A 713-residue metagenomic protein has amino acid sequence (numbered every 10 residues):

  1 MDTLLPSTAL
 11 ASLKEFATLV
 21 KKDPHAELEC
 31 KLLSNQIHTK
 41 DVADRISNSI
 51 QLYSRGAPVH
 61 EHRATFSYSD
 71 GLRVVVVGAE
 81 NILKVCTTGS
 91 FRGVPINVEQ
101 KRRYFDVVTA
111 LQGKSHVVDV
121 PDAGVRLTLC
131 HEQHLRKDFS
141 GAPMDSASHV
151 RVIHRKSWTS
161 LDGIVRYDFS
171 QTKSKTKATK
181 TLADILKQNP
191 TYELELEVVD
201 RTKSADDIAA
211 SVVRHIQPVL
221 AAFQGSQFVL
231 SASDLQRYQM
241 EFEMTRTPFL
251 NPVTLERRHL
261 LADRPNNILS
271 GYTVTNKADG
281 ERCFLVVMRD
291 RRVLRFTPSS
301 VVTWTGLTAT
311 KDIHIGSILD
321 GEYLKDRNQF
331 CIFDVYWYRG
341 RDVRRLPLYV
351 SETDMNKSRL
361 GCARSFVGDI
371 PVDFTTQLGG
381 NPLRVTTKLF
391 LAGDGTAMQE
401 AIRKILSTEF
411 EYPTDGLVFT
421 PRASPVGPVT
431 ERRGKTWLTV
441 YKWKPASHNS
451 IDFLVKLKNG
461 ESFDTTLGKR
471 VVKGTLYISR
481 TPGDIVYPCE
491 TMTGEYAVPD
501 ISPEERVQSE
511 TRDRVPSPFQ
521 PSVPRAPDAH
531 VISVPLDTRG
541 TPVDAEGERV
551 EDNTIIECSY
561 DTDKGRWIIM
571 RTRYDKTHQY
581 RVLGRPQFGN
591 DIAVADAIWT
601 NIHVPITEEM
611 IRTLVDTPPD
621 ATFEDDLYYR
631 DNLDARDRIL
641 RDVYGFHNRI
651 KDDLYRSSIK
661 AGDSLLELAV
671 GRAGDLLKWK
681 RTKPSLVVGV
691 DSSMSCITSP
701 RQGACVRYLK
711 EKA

Functional and structural regions predicted by a protein language model:
M1-T247: Phosphate-end processing signature that detects enzymes handling 5′-triphosphorylated RNA and polyphosphate
A26-C30, N81-R92, E99-A110, T247-S299 (+1 more regions): Nucleic-acid 5′ end/cap handling module spanning
R289-D326: Conserved loop->alpha-helix
G321-E322, C331-F333, Y338-T386: Eukaryotic endomembrane system proteins
D625-K660: Class I SAM-dependent methyltransferase Rossmann-like catalytic core, especially the SAM/SAH-binding loop
G662-G671, V688: Conserved class I S-adenosyl-L-methionine
R672-P684: Conserved SAM-binding loop of SAM-dependent methyltransferases across substrates and taxa, primarily the Class I
R681-K712: Class I SAM-dependent methyltransferase SAM/SAH-binding core
